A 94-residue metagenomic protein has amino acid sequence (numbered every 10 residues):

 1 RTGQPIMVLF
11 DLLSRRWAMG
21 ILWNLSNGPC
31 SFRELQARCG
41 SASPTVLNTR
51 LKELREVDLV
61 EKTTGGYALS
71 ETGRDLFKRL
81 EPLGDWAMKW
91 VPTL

Functional and structural regions predicted by a protein language model:
R1-P5, W23, K78-L94: Amphipathic alpha-helical dimerization/coiled-coil segments that flank or bridge DNA-binding/regulatory modules
T2-V46, K52, V57-E61, A68-R74: N-terminal helix-turn-helix DNA-binding core of bacterial DNA-binding proteins
T49, E61, W90-L94: Short, polar/charged, Gly/Pro-enriched helix-capping and turn/loop motifs at alpha-helix termini and inter-helix linkers
